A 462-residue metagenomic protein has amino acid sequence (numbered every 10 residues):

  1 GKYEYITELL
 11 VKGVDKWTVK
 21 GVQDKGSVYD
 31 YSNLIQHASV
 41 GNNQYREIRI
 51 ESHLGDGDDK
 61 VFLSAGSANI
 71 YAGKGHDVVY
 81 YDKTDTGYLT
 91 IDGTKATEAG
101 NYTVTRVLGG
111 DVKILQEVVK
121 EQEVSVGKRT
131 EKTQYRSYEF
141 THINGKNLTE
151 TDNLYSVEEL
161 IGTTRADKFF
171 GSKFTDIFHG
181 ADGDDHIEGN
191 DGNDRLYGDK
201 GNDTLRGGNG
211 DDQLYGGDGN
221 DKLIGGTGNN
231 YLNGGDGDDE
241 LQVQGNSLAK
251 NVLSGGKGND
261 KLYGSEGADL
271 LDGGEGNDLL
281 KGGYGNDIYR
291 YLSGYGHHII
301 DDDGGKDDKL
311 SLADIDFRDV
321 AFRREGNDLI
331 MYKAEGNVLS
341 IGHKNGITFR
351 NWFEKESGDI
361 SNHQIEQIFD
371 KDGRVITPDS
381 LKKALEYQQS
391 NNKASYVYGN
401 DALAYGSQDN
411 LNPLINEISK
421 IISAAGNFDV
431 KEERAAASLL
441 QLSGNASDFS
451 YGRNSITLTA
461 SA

Functional and structural regions predicted by a protein language model:
G1-E4, Y31-T103, E150, A166-F170 (+2 more regions): Acidic, glycine-rich calcium-binding repeat modules characteristic of RTX/beta-roll and related beta-solenoid repeat
Y3, D92-R136, A321-I330: Short, ordered beta-strand-loop transition motifs
Y3-G21, Q122-V124, E131-I161, Y332-A462: Low-complexity acidic/polar repeat-biased segments
L10, K25, A38-S39, R46 (+13 more regions): Compositionally biased, intrinsically disordered low-complexity segments enriched in polar/proline residues
L10-G13, T18-G21, S39, K60 (+5 more regions): Detector for intrinsically disordered, low-structure N-terminal pre-sequences
K16, G26, H76, N101 (+3 more regions): A generic structural signal for beta-strand entry/edge sites
W17, D30, G55, S265 (+2 more regions): General structural signal for secondary-structure boundaries
S64, S125-K128, N144, N193: Composition-driven detection of intrinsically disordered, low-complexity segments
